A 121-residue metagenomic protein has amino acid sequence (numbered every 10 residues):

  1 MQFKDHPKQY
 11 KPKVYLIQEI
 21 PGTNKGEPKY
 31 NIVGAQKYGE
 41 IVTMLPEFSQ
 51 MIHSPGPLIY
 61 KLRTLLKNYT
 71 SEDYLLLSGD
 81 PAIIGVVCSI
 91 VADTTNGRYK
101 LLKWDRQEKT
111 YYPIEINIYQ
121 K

Functional and structural regions predicted by a protein language model:
M1-Y74, V86-K121: Long, low-complexity, Lys/Arg-enriched
L77: Short, surface-exposed polybasic-aromatic patches that bind anionic ligands, especially phosphate groups
